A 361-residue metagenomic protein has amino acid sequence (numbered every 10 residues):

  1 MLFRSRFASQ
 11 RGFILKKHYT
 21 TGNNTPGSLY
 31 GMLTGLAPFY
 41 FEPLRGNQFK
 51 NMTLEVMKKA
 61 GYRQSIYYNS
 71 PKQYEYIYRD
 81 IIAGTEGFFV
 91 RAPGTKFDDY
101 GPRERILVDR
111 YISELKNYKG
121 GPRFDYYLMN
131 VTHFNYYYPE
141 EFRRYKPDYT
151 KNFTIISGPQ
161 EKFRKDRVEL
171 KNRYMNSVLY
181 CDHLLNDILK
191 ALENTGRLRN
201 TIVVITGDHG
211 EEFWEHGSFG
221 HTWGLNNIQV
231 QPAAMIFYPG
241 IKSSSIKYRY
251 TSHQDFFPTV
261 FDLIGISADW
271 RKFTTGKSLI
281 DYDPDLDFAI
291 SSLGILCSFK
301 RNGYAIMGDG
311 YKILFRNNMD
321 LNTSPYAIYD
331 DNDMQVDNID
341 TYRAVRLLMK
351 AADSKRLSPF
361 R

Functional and structural regions predicted by a protein language model:
M1-A8, M32, M57, P122-N130 (+6 more regions): Beta-strand elements within well-structured catalytic alpha/beta cores of enzymes that handle phosphate/sulfate esters
M1-S157, E161, I264, G276-L279: Active-site-proximal alpha/beta segments of enzymes that process anionic O-linked groups
R11-I14, N23-T34, Q160-R164, G220-K272 (+1 more regions): Substrate-binding rim/cap in mid-to-C-terminal beta-strand-loop elements of soluble/periplasmic
K17-Y19, I66-Y68, F124-V131, M175-V178 (+4 more regions): Short beta-strand segments
T21-N23, A37-F39, S70-Y74, M129-F134 (+9 more regions): Short, solvent-exposed loop/turn segments at secondary-structure junctions
V108-Y118, T150-T201, D353-R356, R361: A long, amphipathic alpha-helix that forms part of the scaffold/cap immediately adjacent to metal-dependent active
S113, K190-G196, Y238-R361: Membrane-interface soluble catalytic domains
E141, E193-K242: Histidine-centered active-site microenvironments of extracellular/periplasmic hydrolases and transferases
